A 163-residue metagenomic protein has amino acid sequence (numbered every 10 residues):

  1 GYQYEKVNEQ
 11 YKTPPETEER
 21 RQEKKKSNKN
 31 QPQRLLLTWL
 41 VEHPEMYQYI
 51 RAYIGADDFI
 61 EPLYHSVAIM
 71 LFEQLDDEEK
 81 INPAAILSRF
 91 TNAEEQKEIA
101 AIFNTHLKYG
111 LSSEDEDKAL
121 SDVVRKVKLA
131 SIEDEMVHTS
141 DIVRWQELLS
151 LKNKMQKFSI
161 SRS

Functional and structural regions predicted by a protein language model:
G1-S163: A charged alpha-helical hairpin associated with nucleic-acid processing machineries
